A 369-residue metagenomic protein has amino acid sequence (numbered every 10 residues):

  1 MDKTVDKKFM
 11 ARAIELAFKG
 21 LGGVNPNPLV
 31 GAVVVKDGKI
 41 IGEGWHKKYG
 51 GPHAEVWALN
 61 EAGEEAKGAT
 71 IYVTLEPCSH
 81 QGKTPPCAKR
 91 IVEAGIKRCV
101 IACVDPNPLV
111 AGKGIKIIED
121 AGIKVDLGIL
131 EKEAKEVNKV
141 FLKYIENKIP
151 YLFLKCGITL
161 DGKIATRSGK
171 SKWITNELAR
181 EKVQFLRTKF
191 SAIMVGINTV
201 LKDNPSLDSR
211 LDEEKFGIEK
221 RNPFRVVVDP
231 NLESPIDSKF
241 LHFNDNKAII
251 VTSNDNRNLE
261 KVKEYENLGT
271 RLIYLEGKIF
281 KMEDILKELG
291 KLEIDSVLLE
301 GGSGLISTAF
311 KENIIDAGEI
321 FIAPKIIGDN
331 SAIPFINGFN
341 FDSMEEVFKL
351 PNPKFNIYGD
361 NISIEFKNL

Functional and structural regions predicted by a protein language model:
D2-L21, N25-N27, E43, Y151 (+1 more regions): Enzymes that bind and transform nitrogen-containing heteroaromatic metabolites
F18, I96, I101-V104, I123 (+3 more regions): A broad detector of the eukaryotic-type serine/threonine protein kinase catalytic domain
G23-V24, G51, I115, L130-G157: Proteins enriched for Cys/Gly/acidic motifs involved in redox and nucleic-acid/cofactor modification
G31: Helix-turn-helix
V34-A134, T252-N254, F310: Zn2+-dependent cytidine deaminase-like catalytic core
H53, G82, L109-V110, E136 (+4 more regions): Residues that form or flank phosphate/diphosphate-binding pockets in enzymes that use nucleotide phosphates
E64-K67, A94, N147, T188 (+2 more regions): Structured loop/turn residues at beta-strand edges in well-structured enzyme cores
N107, A111, L127-L130, I145-I149 (+1 more regions): Short capping loops/turns at secondary-structure boundaries
